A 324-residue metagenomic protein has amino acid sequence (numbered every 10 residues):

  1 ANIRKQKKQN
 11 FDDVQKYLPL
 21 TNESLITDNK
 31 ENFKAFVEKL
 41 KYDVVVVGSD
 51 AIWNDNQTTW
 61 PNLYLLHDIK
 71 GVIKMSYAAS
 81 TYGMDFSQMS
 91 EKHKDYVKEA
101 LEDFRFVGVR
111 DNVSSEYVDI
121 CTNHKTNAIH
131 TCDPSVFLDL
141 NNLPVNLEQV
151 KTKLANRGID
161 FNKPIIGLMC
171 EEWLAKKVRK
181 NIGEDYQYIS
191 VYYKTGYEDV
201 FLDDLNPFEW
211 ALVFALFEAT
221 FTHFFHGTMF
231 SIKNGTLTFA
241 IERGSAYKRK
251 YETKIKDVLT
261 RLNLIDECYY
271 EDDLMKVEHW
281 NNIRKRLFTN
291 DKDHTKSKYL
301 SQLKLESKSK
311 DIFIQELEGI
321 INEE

Functional and structural regions predicted by a protein language model:
A1-E324: Active-site anion-handling motifs in enzyme catalytic cores
